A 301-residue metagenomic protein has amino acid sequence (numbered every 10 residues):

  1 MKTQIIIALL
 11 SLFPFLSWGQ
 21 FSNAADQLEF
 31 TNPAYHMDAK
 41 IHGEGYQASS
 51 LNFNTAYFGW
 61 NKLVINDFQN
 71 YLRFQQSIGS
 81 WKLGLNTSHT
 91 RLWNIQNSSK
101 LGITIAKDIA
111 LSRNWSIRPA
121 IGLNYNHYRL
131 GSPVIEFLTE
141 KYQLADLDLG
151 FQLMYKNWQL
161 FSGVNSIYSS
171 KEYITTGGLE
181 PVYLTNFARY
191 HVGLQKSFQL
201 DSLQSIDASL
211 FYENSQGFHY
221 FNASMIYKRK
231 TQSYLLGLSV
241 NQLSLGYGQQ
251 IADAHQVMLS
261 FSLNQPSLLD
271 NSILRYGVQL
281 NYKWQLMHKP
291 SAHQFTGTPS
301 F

Functional and structural regions predicted by a protein language model:
M1-I6: Bacterial N-terminal signal peptides that target proteins for export
I7-S17: Bacterial N-terminal signal peptides
W18-F301: Subset of outer-membrane beta-barrel
